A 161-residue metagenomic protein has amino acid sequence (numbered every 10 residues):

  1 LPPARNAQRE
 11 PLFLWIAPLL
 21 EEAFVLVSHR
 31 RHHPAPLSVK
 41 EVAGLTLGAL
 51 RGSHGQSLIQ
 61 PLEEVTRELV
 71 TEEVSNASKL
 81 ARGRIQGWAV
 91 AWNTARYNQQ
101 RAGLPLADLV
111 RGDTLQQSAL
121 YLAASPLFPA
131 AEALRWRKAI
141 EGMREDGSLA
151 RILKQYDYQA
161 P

Functional and structural regions predicted by a protein language model:
L1-L12, A49, T66-L69, D146 (+1 more regions): Extracytoplasmic small-molecule ligand-binding "clamshell" domains of the periplasmic binding protein/Venus flytrap
L1-V42, S53-G55, R111-T114: Acidic, polar ligand-binding/catalytic clefts
P3, L45, L50, L62 (+5 more regions): Structured segments of extracytoplasmic/periplasmic soluble domains in secreted or envelope-associated proteins
Q8, V74-S78, Q117: A short acidic, often aromatic-flanked loop/helix-cap motif at beta-alpha or helix-coil junctions that lines enzyme
R9, E21-V25, R101-E141, A160-P161: Periplasmic-binding protein-like
L14, E41, V74-T94, R101-A102: Short helices/loops that flank or line small-molecule/ion binding pockets
H29-E64, E68-T71, N76-S78, N93-R96 (+1 more regions): Bilobed "Venus flytrap"/periplasmic-binding protein-like clamshell domains and structurally analogous long
R31-A35, A43-T46, S53, L122-Y156: Extended ligand-binding regions for polar small-molecule ligands
